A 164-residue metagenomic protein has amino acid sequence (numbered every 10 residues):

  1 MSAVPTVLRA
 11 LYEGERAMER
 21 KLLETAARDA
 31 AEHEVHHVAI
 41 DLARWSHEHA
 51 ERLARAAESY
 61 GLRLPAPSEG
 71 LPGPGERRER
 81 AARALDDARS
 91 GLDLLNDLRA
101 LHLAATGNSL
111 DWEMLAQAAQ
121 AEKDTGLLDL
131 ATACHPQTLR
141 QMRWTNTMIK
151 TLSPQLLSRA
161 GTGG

Functional and structural regions predicted by a protein language model:
M1-G164: Amphipathic alpha-helical hairpins
